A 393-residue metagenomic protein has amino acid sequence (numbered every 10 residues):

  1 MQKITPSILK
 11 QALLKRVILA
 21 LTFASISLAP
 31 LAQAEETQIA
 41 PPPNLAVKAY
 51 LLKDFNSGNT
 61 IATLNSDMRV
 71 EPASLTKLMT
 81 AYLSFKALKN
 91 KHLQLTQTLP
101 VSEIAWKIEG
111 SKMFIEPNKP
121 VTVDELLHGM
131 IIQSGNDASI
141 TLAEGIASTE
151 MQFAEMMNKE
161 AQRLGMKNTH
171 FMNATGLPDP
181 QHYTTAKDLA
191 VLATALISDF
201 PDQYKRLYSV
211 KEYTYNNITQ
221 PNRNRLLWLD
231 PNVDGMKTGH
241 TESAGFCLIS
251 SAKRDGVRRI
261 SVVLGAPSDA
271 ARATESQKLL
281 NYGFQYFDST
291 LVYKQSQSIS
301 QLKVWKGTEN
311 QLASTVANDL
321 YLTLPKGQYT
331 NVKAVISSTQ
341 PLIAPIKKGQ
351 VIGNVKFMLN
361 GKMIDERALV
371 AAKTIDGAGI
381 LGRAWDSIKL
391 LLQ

Functional and structural regions predicted by a protein language model:
M1, S57-G58, M68, N118 (+3 more regions): Detector for glycine-centered tight turns/loop "hinges" at secondary-structure junctions
K3-I18: Bacterial N-terminal signal peptides that target proteins for export
Q11, A29-L31: Low-complexity, intrinsically disordered segments with a bias for serine/threonine
V17-S27: Bacterial N-terminal signal peptides
S25, P41-P43, T63, A252 (+2 more regions): Sterically constrained small-residue positions within well-ordered secondary structures of folded domains
A32-F200, Y213-N216: Active-site-adjacent loops and short helices of periplasmic peptidoglycan-processing enzymes
M166-K167, P178-Y183, K187-Q393: Domain-terminus/edge residues, biased toward the C-terminal soluble/receptor-binding domains of extracytoplasmic
